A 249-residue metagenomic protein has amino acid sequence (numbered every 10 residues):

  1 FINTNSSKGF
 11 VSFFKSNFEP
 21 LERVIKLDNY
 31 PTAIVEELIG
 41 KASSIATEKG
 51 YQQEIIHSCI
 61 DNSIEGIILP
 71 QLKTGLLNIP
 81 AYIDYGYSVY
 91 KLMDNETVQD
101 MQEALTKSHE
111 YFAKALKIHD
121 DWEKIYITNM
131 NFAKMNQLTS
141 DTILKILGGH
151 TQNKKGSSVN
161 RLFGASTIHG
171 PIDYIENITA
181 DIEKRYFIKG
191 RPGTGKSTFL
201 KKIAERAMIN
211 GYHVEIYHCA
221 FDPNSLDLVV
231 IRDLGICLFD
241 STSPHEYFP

Functional and structural regions predicted by a protein language model:
F1-S16, N136-I178: N-terminal pre-Walker A segment at the start of P-loop NTPase domains
N3-S6, R23, S43-Q99, M208-P249: Conserved nucleotide-sensing/catalytic segment adjacent to the nucleotide-binding pocket in NTP-handling enzymes
V11, R23-A46, I172, I182-A207: Glycine-rich phosphate-binding P-loop
V11-F14, L21, L69-K73, H169-E176 (+2 more regions): Accessory recognition modules or surfaces
F14-E22, E123-K134, D173-E183, K201-A204: Short N-terminal helix-initiation segments at or just after the protein's N-terminus
F18-E19, T32-V35, I68-P70, T194-K196 (+1 more regions): Short, low-complexity cationic-aromatic patches
A42, I67, S108, A115 (+8 more regions): Long, contiguous hydrophobic alpha-helical segments, chiefly transmembrane helices and signal peptides
T97-T151: An accessory alpha-helical subdomain
